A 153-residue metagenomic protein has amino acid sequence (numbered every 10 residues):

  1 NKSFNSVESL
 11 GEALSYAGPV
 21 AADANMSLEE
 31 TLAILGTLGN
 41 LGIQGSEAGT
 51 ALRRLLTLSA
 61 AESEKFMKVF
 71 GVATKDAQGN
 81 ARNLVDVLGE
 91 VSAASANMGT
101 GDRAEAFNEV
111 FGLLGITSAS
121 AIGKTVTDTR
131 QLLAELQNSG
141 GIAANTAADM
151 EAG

Functional and structural regions predicted by a protein language model:
N1, S6-Y16, S27-G153: Alpha-helical architecture feature
A21-S27: Charged, solvent-exposed structural "stalk/scaffold" segments of large extracytoplasmic/peripheral assemblies
